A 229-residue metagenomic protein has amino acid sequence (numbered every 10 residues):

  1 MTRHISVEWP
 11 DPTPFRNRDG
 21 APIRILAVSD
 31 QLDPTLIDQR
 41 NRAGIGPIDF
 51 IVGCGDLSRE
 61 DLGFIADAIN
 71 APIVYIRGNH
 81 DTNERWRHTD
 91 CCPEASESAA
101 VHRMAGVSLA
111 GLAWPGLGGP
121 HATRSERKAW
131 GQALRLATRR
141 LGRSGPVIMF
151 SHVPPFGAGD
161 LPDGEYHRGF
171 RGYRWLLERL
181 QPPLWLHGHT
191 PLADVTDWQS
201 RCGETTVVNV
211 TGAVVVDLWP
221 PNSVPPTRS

Functional and structural regions predicted by a protein language model:
M1-A66, G142-G145: N-terminal active-site segment of His-dependent metallophosphoesterases
T2-P22, H88, V101-S108, S125 (+2 more regions): Binuclear metal-dependent phosphoesterase catalytic core
D11-P14, L36-R42, R59-G63, S96-E97 (+3 more regions): A generic local structural motif
R24, P72-V74, A95, S108 (+1 more regions): Conserved beta-strand segments of alpha/beta enzyme cores
A27-D30, F50-D56, V74-N79, I148-H152 (+3 more regions): Active-site neighborhood of phospho(di)ester-bond hydrolases with catalytic His/Asp-centered motifs
V28-T35, R77-R168: Conserved catalytic scaffold of divalent metal-dependent phosphoesterases
L32-L36, L57-G63, N79-W86, L117-H121 (+3 more regions): Active-site environment of divalent metal-dependent phosphoester hydrolases
I69-N79, R168-Y173: A short, gly/pro- and small-residue-rich
